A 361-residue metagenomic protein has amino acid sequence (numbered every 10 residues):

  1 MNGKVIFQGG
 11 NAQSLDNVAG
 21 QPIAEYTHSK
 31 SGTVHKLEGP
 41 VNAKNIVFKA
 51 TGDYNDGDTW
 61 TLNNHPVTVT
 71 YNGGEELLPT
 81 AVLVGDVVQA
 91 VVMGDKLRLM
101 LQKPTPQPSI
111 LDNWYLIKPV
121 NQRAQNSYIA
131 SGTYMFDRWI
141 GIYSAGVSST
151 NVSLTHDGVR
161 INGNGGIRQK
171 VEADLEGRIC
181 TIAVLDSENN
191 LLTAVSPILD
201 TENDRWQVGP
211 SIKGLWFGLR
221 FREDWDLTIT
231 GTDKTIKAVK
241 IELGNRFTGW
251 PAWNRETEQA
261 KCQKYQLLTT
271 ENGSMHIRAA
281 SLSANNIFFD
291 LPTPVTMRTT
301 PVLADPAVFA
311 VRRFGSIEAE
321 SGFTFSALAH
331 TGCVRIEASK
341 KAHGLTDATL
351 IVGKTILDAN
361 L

Functional and structural regions predicted by a protein language model:
M1-E25, S29-V34, P40-N42, F48-Q107 (+2 more regions): Short, low-complexity N-terminal tether/leader segments at secretion or assembly junctions of large, surface-exposed
M1-S14, N113-Y115, T349-L361: Short, intrinsically disordered N-terminal pre-domain segments
K49-D53, I117-N121, V184-N190, L267: Solvent-exposed strand-to-loop "edge" motifs in beta-rich extracellular domains
Q102-N126, G218-S274, D358-L361: Extracellular polysaccharide-targeting segments
L116, V159-V195, W225-L227, T232 (+3 more regions): Extra-cytoplasmic beta-strand recognition segments
K118-A145, T300-A310: Short, tryptophan-glycine- and acidic/Ser/Thr-enriched carbohydrate-recognition patches
S144-G166, C333-V334: Short carbohydrate-recognition loop motifs
R160, S187, L191-W206, I212-E223 (+1 more regions): Phosphate/adenylate-binding glycine loop and adjacent helical scaffold
